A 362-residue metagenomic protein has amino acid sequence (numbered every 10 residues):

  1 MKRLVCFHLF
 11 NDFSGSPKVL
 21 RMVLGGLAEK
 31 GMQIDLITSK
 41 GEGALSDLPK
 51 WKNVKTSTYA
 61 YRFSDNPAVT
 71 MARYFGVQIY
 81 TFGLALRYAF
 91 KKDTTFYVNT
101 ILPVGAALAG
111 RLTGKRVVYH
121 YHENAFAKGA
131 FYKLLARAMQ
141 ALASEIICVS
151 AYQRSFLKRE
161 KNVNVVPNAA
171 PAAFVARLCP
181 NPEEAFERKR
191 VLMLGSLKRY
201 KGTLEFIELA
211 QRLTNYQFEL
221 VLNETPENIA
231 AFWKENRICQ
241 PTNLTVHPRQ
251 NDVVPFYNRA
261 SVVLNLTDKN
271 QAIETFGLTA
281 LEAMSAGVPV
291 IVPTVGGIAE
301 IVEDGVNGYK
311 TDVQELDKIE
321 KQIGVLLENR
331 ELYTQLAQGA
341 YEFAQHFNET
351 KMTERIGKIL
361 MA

Functional and structural regions predicted by a protein language model:
G15-M22, K189, S196-R212, L278: A conserved mid-protein helix/loop that constitutes part of the nucleotide-sugar donor-binding site
G43-A44, V77-T81, T95-T113, K128: An aromatic- and histidine-rich active-site surface loop
A130, S155-E160, V165-R188, R199: Acidic anion/phosphate-binding donor-loop and adjacent secondary structure in glycosyltransferase catalytic cores
N258-I273, V288: Acidic donor-binding loop of glycosyltransferase active sites
L266-L281, A299-E300: Nucleotide-sugar-dependent
S285, P289-V292, V302: Short hydrophobic beta-strand element within catalytic cores of glycosyltransferases and related nucleotide-activated
E303-G305, Y309-L316, V325-R330, Q345: Conserved acidic donor-binding segment of nucleotide-sugar-dependent glycosyltransferases
K318, V325, L332-H346, R355-K358: A short, well-ordered alpha-helix in the C-terminal region of glycosyltransferases
